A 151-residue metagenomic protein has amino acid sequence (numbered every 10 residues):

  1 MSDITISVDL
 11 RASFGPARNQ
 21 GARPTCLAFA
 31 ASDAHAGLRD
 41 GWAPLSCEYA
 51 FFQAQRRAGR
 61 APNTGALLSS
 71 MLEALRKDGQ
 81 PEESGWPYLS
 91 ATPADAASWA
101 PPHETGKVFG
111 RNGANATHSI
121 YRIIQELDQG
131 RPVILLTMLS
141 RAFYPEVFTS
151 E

Functional and structural regions predicted by a protein language model:
M1-K77: Substrate-binding/charge-relay-adjacent region of secreted/lumenal peptidase catalytic domains
I4, S32-A36, R57-E151: Predominantly the structural core of cysteine protease catalytic domains
